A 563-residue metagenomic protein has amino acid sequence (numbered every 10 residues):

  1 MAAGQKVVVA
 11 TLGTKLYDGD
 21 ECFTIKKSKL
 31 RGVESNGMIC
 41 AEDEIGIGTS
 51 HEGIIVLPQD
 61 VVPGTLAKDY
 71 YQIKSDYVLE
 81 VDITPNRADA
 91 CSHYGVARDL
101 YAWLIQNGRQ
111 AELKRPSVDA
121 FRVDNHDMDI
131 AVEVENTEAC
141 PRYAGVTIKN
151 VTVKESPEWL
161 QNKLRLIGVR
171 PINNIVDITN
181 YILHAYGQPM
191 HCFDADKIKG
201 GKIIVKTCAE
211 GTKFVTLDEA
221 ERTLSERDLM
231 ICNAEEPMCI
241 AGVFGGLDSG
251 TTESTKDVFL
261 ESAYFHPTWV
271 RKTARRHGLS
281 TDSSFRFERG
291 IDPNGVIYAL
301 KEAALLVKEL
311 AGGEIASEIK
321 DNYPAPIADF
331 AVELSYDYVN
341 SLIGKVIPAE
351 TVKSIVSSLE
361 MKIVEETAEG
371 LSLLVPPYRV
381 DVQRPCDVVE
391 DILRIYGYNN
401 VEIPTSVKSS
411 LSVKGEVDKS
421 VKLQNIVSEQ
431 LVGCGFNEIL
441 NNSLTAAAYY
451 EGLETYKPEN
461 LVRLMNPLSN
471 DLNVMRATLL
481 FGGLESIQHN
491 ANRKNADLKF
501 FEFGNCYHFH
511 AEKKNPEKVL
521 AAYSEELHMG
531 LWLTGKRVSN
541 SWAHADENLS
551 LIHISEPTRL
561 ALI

Functional and structural regions predicted by a protein language model:
M1, Q161, L166, N173 (+1 more regions): Conserved mixed alpha/beta core segments that line enzyme active sites in large multi-domain catalysts
M1-A2, L12-L16, E44-G46, T84-A88 (+21 more regions): Short, glycine-/Ser/Thr-/acidic-enriched flexible segments
M1-D124, F259, G278, D282 (+3 more regions): Phosphate-backbone binding interfaces of nucleic-acid-interacting proteins
G13, D18-G37, A111, I167 (+3 more regions): Conserved glycine-bearing catalytic or ligand-binding loops at nucleotide- and phosphate-handling centers of large
R31-C40, G53-I55, I231-I327, N490 (+1 more regions): Mobile "lid/hinge" segments at catalytic clefts and subdomain interfaces of large enzymes
L66-T84, M128-L166, P267-F287, F330-E333 (+3 more regions): Residues forming anionic-ligand binding surfaces in small-molecule and nucleic-acid pockets of primarily soluble enzymes
I105-V134, A311-Y338: Terminal amphipathic helices with adjacent charged low-complexity linkers/tails
S156, V176, I291, Y298 (+4 more regions): Extended beta-strand-rich architecture
